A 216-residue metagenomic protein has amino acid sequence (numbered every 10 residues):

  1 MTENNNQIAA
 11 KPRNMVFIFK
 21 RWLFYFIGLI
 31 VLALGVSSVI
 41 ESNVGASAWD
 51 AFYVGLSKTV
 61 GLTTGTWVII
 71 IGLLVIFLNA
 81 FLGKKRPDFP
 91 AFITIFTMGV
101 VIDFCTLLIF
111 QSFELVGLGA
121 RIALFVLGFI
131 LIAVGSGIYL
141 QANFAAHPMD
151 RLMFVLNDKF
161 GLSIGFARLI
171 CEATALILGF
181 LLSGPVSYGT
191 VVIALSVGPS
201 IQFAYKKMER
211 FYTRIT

Functional and structural regions predicted by a protein language model:
T2-T216: Core subunits and conserved enzymes of cellular information-processing and envelope-translocation systems across
